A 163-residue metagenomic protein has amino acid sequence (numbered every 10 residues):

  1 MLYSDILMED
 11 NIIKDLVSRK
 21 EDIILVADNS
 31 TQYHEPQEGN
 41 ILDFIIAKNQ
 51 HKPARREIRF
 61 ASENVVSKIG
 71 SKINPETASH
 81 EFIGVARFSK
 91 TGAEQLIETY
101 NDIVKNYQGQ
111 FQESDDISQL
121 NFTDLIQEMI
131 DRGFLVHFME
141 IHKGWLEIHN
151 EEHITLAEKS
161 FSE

Functional and structural regions predicted by a protein language model:
M1-L7: Short beta-strand-to-loop acidic/aromatic patch adjacent to the donor-nucleotide binding site
L2, E38-N40, R132: Short, basic and Ser/Thr-rich N-terminal targeting/leader segments
S4, D28, I141: Cofactor-binding loop segments of dinucleotide-utilizing enzymes, especially the Rossmann-like FAD- and NAD(P)+-binding
E9-K105: Conserved core of the sugar-phosphate nucleotidyltransferase
T77-E163: Conserved alpha/beta core of the MobA/IspD/sugar-nucleotide pyrophosphorylase nucleotidyltransferase superfamily
